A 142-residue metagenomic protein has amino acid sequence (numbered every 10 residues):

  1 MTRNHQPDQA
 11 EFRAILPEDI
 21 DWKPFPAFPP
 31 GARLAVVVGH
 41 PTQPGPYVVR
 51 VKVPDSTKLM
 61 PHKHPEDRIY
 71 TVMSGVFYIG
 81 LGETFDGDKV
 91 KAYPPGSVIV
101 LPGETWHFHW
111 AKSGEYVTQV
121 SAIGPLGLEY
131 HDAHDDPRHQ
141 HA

Functional and structural regions predicted by a protein language model:
M1-Y47, A133-A142: A short, N-terminal "cap"/entry segment at the start of jelly-roll beta-barrel domains of the cupin/DSBH fold
H5, E11-A14, D88, F108-A142: Double-stranded beta-helix
F28, P41-V49, M60-T71: His-enriched metal-coordination microenvironments in redox/metal-binding proteins
A32, P44-P46, D67, E104 (+1 more regions): Extracytoplasmic
L34-V37, V49-T57, T118: N-terminal post-signal-peptidase region of extra-cytosolic proteins
T42, S56, F77, E83-E104: Short acidic-glycine-tyrosine-enriched beta hairpin
V49-R50, L59-H64, L81, V90 (+1 more regions): Short histidine-centered beta-strand/loop micro-motifs that create catalytic or ligand/metal-coordination sites
P54-T57, K63-T84: Glycine- and acidic-residue-biased ligand/ion/polar-headgroup-sensing regions
